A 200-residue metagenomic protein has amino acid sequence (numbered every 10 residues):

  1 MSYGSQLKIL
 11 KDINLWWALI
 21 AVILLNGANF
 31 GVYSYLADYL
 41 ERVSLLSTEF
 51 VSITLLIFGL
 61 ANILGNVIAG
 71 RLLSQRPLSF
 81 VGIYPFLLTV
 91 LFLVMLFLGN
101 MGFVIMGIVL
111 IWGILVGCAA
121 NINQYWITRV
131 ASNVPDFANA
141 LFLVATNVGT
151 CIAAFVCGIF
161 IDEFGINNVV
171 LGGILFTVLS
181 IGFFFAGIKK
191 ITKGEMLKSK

Functional and structural regions predicted by a protein language model:
M1-L19: Juxtamembrane intracellular "pre-TM" segments in multi-pass secondary transporters
N14-L56, L60, P77: Extracytoplasmic gate region of multi-pass secondary transporters
L46-L55, M101, I105, P135-N139: Juxtamembrane helix-start elements in MFS-like secondary transporters
G59-V67, T150-C151: Residue-level signature of mid-helix packing/kink "hotspots" within the transmembrane helices of 12-pass Major
L64-P77, I161-D162: Helix-to-loop junctions at the C-terminal end of transmembrane segments in multipass secondary transporters
P77-N123: C-terminal transmembrane helical hairpin of 12-TM major facilitator-type secondary transporters
R129-N168, G172-F176: A late C-terminal transmembrane helix in Major Facilitator Superfamily
I174-K200: Multi-pass alpha-helical transporter architecture, strongest for 12-TM Major Facilitator/SLC carriers used
